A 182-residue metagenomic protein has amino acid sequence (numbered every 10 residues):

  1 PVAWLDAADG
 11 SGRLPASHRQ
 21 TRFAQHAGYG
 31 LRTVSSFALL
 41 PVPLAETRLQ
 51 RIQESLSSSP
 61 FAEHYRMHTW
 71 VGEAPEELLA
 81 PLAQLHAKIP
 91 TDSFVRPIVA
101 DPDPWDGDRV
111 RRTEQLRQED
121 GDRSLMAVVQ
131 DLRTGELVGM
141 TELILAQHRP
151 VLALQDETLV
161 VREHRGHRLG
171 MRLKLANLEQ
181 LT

Functional and structural regions predicted by a protein language model:
P1, R19-R22, V160, G166-E179: Conserved acetyl-CoA-binding loop-helix of GNAT-fold acetyltransferases
P1-E76: Acyl-donor-binding surface of acyltransferase catalytic domains
T33, A62, E77, D120-S124 (+1 more regions): Short gly/pro-enriched beta-turn/loop segments at secondary-structure junctions
F61-R109: Short amphipathic alpha-helix that is part of the acyltransferase structural core
P90-L152, E157-R162: A conserved beta-strand-loop-helix scaffold within acyl/acetyltransferase catalytic domains
